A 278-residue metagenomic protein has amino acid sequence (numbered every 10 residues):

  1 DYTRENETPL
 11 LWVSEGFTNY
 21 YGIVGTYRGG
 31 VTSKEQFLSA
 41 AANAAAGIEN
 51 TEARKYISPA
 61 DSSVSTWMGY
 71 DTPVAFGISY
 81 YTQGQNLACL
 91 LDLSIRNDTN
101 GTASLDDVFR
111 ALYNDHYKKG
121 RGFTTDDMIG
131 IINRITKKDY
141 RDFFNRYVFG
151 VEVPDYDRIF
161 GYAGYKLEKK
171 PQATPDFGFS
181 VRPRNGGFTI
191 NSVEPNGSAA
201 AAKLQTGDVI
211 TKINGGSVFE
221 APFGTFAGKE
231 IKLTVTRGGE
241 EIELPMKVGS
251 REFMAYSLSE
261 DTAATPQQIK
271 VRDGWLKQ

Functional and structural regions predicted by a protein language model:
D1-I23, R28-G29: Catalytic cores of extracellular degradative/oxidative enzymes
G22-I23, V31-Q278: C-terminal recognition in membrane/secretory proteostasis and scaffolding
